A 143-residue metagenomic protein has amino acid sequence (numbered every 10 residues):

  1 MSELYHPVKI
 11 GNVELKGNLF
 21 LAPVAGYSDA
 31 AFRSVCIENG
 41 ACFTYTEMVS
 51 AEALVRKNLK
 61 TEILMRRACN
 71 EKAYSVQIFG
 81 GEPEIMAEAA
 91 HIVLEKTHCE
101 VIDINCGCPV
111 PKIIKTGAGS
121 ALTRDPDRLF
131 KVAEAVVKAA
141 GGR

Functional and structural regions predicted by a protein language model:
S2-K9, V24-T97: Glycine-rich, positively charged N-terminal anion/phosphate-binding segment
L15-K16, S34: Non-catalytic, substrate/partner-engaging modules appended to enzymatic cores
N18-F20, F43, A73-Q77, V101-D103 (+1 more regions): Structural preference for beta-strand elements that scaffold enzyme active sites
T46, V101-V110: Non-cysteine beta-strand/loop elements that form the S-adenosyl-L-methionine
A51, T116-D127: Conserved non-cysteine loop/helix-boundary elements of the Radical SAM core domain that shape
L54, V110-T116: A short acidic, helix-capping loop that chelates divalent metal ions and anchors anionic groups
E62-S75, L122-R143: Alpha-helix-loop-beta-strand connector modules within alpha/beta enzyme cores
